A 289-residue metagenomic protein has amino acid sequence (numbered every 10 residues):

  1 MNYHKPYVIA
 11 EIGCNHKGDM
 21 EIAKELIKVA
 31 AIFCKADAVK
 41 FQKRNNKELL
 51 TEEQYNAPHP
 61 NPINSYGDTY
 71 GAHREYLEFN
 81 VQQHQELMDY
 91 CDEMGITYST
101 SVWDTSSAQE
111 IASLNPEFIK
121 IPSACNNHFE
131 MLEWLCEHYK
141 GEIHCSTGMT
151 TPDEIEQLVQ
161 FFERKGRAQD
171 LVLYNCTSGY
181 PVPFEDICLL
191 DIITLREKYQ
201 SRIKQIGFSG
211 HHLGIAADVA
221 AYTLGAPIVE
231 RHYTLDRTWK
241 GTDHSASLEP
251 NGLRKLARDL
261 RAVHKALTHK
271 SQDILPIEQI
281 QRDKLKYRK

Functional and structural regions predicted by a protein language model:
M1-K289: Catalytic cores and adjacent flexible loops of soluble metabolic enzymes that perform enolate/carbanion chemistry on
